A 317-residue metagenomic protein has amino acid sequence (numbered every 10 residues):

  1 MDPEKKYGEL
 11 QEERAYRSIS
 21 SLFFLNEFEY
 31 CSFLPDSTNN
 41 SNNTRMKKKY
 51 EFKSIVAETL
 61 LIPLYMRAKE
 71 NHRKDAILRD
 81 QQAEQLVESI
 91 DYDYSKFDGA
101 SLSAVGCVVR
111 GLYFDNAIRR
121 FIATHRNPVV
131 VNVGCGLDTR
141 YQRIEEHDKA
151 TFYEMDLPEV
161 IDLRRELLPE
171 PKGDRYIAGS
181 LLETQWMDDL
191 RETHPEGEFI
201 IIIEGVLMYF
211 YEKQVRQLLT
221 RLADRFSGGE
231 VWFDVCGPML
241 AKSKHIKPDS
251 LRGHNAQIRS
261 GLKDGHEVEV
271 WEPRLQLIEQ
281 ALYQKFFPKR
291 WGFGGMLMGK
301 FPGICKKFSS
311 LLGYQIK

Functional and structural regions predicted by a protein language model:
R45-V131, C135-G179, L190, P195: Rossmann-like AdoMet
Y209-R221: A short, conserved alpha-helix within the catalytic core of class I
F226-P238: Conserved beta-strand signature within the Rossmann-like core of class I S-adenosyl-L-methionine
P238-A256: Short, glycine-/aromatic-enriched active-site segment of Class I SAM-dependent methyltransferases
Q257-Q280: Short alpha-helix
L275-F301: Conserved catalytic loop of SAM-dependent methyltransferase domains
F293-K317: Core SAM-dependent methyltransferase catalytic element
